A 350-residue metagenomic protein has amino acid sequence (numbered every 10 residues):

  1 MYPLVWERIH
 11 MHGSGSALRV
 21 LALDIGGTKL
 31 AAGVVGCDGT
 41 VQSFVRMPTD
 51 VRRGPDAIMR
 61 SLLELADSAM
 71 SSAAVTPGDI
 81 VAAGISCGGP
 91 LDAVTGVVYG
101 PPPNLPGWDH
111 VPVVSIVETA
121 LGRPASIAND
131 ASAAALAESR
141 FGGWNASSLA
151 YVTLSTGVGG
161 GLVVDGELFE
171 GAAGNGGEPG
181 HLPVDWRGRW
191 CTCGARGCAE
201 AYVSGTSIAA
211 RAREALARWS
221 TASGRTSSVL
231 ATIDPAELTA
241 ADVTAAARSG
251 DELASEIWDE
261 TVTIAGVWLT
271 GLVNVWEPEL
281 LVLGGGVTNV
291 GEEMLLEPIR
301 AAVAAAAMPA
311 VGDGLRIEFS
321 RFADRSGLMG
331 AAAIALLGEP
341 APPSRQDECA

Functional and structural regions predicted by a protein language model:
Y2-A82, D92-V97, V117-R123, A137-A146 (+2 more regions): ATP-binding/phosphotransfer module of carbohydrate and carboxylate kinases, centering on a glycine-rich
D24, G84-G88, A128, Y151-G157 (+1 more regions): Short beta-strand segments
T28-K29, A131-A133, T156-G159, W186: Conserved A3 ("GATE") glycine/threonine-rich loop of ANL adenylate-forming enzymes
P48-D50, P106-G107, G176-E178: A short acidic/small-residue loop/turn micro-motif
V97-G107: A charged helix-plus-loop insertion that forms the helical arch/lid used to bind and gate nucleic-acid substrates
I127-A137: A glycine-rich, Thr/Ser-enriched phosphate-binding loop motif common to dinucleotide/cofactor-binding enzymes
L162-E178: Short, charged low-complexity linear segments at domain edges
